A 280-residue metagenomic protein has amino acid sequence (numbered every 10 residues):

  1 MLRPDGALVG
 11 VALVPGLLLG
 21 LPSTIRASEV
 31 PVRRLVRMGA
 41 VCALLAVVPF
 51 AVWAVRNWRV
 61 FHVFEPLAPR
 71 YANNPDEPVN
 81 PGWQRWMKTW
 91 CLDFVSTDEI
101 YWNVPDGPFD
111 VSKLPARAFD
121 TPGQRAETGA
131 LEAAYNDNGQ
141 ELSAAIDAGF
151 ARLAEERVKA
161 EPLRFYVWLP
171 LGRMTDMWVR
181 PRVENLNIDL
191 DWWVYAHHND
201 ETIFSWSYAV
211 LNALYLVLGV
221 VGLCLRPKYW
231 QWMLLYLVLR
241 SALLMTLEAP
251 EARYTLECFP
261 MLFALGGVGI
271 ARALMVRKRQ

Functional and structural regions predicted by a protein language model:
M1-R3, V14, L45-P49, W53: Membrane-interface alpha helices of multi-pass inner-membrane proteins
M1-V9, W58-F61, L244-F259: Membrane-interface catalytic loops of GT-C/OST-like multi-pass glycosylation enzymes that act
V9-A46, V276: Perimembrane helix-loop-helix junctions
V11-L19, L216-R226, V238, P260-L274: Transmembrane alpha-helical segments
L17, V48, A213-L214, P227-M245: Transmembrane alpha-helix segments characteristic of polytopic inner-membrane glycan-assembly/cell-envelope
A51-V55, G222, L237-E251: Transmembrane-helix signature of polytopic, lipid-linked glycan biosynthesis machinery
P66-E184: Membrane-proximal stem/loop segments at transmembrane-domain junctions that anchor or position
G139-Q140, F150-R152, E156-L234: Membrane-interface anchor segments at the N-terminal boundary of transmembrane helices in multi-pass membrane enzymes
